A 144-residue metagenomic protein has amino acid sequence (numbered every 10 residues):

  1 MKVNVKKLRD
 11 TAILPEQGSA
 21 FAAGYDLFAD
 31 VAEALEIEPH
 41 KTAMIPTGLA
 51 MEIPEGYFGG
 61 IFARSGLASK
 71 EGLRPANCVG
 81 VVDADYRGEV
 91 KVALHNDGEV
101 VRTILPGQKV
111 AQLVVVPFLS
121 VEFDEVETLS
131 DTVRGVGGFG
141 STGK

Functional and structural regions predicted by a protein language model:
M1-K144: DUTPase catalytic domain/fold
